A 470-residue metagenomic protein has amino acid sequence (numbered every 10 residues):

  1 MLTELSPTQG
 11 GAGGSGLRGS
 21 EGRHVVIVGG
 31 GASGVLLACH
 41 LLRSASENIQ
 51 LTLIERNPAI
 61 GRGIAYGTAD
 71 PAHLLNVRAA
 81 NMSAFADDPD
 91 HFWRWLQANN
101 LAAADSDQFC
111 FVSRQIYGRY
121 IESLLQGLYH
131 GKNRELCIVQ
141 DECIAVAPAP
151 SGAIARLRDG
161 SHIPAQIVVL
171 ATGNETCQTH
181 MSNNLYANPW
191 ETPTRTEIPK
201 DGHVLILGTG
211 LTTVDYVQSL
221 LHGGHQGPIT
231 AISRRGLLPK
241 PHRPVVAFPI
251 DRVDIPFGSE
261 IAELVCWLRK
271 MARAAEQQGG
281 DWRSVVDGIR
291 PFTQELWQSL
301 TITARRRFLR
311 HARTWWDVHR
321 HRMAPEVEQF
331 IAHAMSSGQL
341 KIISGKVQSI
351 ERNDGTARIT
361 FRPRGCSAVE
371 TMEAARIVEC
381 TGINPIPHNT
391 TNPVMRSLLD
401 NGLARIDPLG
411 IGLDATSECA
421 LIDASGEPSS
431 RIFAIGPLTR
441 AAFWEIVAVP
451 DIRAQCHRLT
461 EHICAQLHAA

Functional and structural regions predicted by a protein language model:
L2-P58, R62-I64, A104-G258, C266-A470: Flavin (primarily FAD) cofactor-binding/catalytic cores of flavoenzymes
G67-H91, A247-E263, E326: N-terminal glycine-rich dinucleotide-binding loop that anchors FAD/FMN and/or NAD(P) in oxidoreductases
D88-L96, P428-A434: Short coil-to-beta-strand
L96-N99, A103: Charged, often low-complexity linker/regulatory segments
